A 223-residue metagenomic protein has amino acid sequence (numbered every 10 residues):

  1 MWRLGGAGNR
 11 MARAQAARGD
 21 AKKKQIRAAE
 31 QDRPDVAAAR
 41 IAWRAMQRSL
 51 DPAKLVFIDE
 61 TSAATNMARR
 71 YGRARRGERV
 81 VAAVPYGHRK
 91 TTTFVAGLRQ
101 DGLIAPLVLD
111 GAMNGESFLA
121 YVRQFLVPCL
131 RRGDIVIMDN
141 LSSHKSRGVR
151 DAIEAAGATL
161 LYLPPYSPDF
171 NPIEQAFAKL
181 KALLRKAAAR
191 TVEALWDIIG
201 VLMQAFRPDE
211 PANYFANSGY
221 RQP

Functional and structural regions predicted by a protein language model:
M1-P223: Short functional hotspots at interaction and active-site rims
